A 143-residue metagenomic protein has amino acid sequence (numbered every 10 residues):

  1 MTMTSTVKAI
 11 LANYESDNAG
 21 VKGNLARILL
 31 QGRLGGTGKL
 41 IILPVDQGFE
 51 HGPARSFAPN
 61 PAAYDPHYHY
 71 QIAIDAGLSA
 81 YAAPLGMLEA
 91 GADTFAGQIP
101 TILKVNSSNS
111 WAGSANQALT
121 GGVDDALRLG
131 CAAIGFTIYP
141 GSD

Functional and structural regions predicted by a protein language model:
M1-G20: N-terminal presequences and immediately downstream first alpha-helices
M1-S5, L34-G35, L40-I42, Q47-D143: Alpha/beta enzyme core
E15-G23, P140-D143: Active-site glycine- and acidic-residue-rich loops that bind and position anionic ligands or nucleotide-like cofactors
N18-G35: N-terminal basic/disordered segments at the start of proteins
